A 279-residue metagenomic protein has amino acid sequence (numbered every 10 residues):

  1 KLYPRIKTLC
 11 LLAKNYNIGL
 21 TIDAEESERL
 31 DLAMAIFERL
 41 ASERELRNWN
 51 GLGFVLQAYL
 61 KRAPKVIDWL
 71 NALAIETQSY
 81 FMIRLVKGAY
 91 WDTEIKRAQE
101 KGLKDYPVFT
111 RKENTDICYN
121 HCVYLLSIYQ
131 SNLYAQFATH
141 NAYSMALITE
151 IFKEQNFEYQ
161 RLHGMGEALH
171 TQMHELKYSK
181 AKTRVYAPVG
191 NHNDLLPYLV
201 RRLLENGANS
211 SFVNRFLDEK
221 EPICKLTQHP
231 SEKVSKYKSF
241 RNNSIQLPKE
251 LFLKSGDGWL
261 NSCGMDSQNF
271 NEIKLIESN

Functional and structural regions predicted by a protein language model:
K1-L260: Positively charged, amphipathic and often flexible ligand-engagement surfaces
G258-N279: Non-catalytic terminal/interface segments that mediate subunit docking, oligomerization, and allosteric communication
